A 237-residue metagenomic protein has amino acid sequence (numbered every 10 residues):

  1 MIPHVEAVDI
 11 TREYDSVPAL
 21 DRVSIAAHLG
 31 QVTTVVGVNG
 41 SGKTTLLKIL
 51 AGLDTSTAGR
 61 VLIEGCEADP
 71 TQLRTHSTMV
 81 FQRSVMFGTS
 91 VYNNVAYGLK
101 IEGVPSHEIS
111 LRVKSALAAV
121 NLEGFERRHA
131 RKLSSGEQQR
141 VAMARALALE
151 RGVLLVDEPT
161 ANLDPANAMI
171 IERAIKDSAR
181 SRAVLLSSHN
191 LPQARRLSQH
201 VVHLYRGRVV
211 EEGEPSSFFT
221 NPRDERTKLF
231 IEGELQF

Functional and structural regions predicted by a protein language model:
V36-V38: The feature captures the beta-strand-to-loop junction immediately N-terminal to the Walker
A51: Helix-to-loop junction immediately C-terminal to a conserved catalytic motif
H107-F125: Conserved ABC ATPase "signature" region
H129-L133, E137: Conserved ABC ATPase signature
L154-D157: Catalytic Walker B motif of ABC-type/P-loop ATPase nucleotide-binding domains
A168-R180: Helical segment within the ABC ATPase nucleotide-binding domain
A194-R196: A short, surface-exposed alpha-helical micro-motif characterized by mixed small hydrophobic and charged/polar residues
